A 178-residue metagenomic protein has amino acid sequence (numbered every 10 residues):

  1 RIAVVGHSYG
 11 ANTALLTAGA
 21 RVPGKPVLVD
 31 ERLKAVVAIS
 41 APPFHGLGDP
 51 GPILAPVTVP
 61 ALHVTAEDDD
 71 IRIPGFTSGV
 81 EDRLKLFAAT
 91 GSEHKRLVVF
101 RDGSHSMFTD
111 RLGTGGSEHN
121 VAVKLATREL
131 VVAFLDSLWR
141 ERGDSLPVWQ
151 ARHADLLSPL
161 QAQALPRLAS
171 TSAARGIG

Functional and structural regions predicted by a protein language model:
R1-P56: Primarily recognizes the serine-hydrolase "nucleophile elbow" in alpha/beta-hydrolase and SGNH/GDSL folds
A3-G6, A35-I39, A61-T65, R96-V99 (+1 more regions): Structural recognition of the beta-strand scaffold that forms the well-ordered cores of secreted hydrolase catalytic
G10-A14, V29, D82-R83, T127 (+1 more regions): Stable alpha-helical elements in mature extracytoplasmic
T17-A20, I39, P60, A89 (+1 more regions): Structured segments of extracytoplasmic/periplasmic soluble domains in secreted or envelope-associated proteins
A18, P23-G24, L62-R72, V99-S106 (+1 more regions): Short flexible/disordered coil segments
A55-L125: Active-site-adjacent alpha-helix of alpha/beta-hydrolase-fold enzymes
D102-H105, D110-G178: Alpha/beta-hydrolase-fold serine-hydrolase catalytic core, especially in secreted/extracellular enzymes
